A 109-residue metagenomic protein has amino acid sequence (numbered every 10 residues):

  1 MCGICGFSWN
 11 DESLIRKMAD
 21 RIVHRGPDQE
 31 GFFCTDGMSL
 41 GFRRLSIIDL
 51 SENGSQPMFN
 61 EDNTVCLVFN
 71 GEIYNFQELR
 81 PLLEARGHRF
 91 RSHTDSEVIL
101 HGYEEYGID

Functional and structural regions predicted by a protein language model:
M1-D109: N-terminus-centric sequence/structural signature that marks the extreme N-terminus and adjacent "lid/interface" module
